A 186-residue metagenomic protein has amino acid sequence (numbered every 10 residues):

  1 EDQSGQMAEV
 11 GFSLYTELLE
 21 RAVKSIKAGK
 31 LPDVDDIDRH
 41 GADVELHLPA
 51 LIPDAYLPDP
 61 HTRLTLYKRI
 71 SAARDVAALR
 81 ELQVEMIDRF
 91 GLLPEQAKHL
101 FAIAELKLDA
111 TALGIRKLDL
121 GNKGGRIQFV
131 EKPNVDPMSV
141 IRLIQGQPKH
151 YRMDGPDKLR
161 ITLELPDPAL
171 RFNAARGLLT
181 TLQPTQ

Functional and structural regions predicted by a protein language model:
E1-Q186: Accessory helical-bundle/CTD segments and flexible terminal tails appended to RecA-like ATPase motors
